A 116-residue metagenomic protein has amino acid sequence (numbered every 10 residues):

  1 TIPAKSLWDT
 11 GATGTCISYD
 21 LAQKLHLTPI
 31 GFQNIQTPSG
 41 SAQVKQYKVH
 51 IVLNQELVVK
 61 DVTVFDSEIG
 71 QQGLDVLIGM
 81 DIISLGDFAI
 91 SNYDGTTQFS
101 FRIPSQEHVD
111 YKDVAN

Functional and structural regions predicted by a protein language model:
T1-N116: Pepsin/retropepsin-fold aspartyl endopeptidases
